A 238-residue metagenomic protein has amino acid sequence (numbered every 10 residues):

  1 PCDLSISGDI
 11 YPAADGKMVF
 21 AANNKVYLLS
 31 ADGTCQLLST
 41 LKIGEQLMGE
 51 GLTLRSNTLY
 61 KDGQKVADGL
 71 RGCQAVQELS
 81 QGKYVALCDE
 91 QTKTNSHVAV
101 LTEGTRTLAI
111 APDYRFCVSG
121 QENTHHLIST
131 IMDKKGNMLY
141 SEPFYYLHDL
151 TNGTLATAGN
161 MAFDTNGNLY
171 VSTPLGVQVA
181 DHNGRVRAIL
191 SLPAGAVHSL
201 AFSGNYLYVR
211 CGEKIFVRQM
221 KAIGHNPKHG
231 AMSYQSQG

Functional and structural regions predicted by a protein language model:
P1-C2, Q36-K42, K65-D68, H97-A99 (+3 more regions): Beta-propeller fold detector
D3-A21, K42-N57, D68-D89, H97-C117 (+3 more regions): Beta-rich, blade/repeat-based domains predominating in secreted/periplasmic proteins but also intracellular
K17-L37, L59: Beta-propeller domains
A21-N23, S56-N57, C88-E90, Q121-E122 (+4 more regions): Short loop/turn segments immediately following the C-termini of beta-strands
V26-L28, Q91-T94, H125-I128, V177-Q178 (+1 more regions): Structural signal for beta-propeller blades
D32-T34, T94, T124, K134 (+2 more regions): Short coil turn/linker residues within repeat-based beta-strand modules
H125-H126, T130-M132, Y145-H182: Loop/turn-rich, solvent-exposed surfaces of beta-rich toroidal or solenoidal domains
T130-N137, Q219-P227: Short loop/turn segments immediately following beta-strands, especially the blade-tip and inter-blade linker loops
